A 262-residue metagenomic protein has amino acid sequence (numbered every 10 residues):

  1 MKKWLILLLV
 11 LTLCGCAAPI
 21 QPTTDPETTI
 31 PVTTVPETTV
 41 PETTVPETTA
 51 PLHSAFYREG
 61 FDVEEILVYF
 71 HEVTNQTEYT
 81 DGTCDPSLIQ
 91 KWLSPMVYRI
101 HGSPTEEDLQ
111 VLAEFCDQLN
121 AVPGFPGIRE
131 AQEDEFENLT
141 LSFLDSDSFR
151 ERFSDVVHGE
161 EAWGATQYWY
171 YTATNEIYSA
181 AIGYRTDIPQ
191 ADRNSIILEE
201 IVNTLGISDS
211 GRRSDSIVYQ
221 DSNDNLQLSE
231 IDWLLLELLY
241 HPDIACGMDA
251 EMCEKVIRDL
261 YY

Functional and structural regions predicted by a protein language model:
M1-W4: Positively charged n-region of N-terminal signal peptides that target proteins for export
L9-V10, D85, C246: Residue-level signal for mature regions of secreted extracellular proteins and peptides
T12-G15: C-terminal motif of bacterial Sec signal peptides marking the signal peptidase cleavage site
A17-T23: Bacterial lipoprotein signal-peptidase II cleavage site
T23-T24, T28-T29, T33-T34, T38-T39 (+2 more regions): Threonine-centered tandem repeat motifs in low-complexity domains
V45-I100, P104-E106, Y168-T172, Y261: Disordered inhibitory propeptide/activation segment of secreted metzincin zinc metalloprotease zymogens, centered on
Y57, V63-E64, G82, V157-D192 (+1 more regions): Metalloprotease/metallohydrolase-associated module, dominated by Zn2+-dependent proteases
E106-L198, N203-S214: Metzincin-family zinc-dependent endopeptidase catalytic domain
